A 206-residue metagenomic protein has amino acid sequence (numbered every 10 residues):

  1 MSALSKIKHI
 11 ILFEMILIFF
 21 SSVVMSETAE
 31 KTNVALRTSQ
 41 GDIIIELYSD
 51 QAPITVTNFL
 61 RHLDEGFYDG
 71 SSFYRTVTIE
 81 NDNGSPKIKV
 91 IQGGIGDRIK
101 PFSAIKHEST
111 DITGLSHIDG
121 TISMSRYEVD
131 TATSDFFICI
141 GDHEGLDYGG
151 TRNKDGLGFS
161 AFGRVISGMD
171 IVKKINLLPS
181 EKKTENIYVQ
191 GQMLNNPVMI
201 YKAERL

Functional and structural regions predicted by a protein language model:
S2, V23-L206: Cyclophilin-like peptidyl-prolyl cis-trans isomerases
S2-L12: Bacterial N-terminal signal peptides that target proteins for export
I10-S22: Bacterial N-terminal signal peptides
